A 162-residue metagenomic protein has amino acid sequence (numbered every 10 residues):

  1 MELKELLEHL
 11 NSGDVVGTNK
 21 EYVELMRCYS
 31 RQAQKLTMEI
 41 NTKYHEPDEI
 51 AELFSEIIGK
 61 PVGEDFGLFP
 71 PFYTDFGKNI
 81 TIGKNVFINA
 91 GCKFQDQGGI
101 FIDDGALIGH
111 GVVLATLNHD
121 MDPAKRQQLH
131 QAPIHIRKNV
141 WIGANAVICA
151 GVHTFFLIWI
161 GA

Functional and structural regions predicted by a protein language model:
M1-D65: Terminal amphipathic alpha-helical/low-complexity segments used for targeting or macromolecular assembly
E2, F69, N89, D122-P123: Hydrophobic alpha-helical segments, principally membrane-spanning helices and signal/leader peptides
E56-I57, I80-I82: Short, T/G/N/S-enriched strand-turn elements that build extracellular solenoid repeat scaffolds
E64, F69-P70, D75-F76, G83-K84 (+10 more regions): Left-handed beta-helix
H119: Histidine-centered active-site/metal-ligand motif
A124-L129: Regulatory activation segment
